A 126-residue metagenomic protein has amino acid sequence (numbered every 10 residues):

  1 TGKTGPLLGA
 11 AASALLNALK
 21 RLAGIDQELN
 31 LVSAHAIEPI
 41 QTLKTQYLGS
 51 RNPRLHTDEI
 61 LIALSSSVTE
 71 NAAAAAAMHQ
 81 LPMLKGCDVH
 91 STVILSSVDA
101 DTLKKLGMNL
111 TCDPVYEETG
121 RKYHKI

Functional and structural regions predicted by a protein language model:
T1: Short, basic/aromatic recognition patches
G5-A23: A short, polar/charged loop-to-alpha-helix boundary motif
D26: Long C-terminal interaction/binding lobes of large macromolecular proteins
L29, I37-I126: C-terminal binding/interaction regions
